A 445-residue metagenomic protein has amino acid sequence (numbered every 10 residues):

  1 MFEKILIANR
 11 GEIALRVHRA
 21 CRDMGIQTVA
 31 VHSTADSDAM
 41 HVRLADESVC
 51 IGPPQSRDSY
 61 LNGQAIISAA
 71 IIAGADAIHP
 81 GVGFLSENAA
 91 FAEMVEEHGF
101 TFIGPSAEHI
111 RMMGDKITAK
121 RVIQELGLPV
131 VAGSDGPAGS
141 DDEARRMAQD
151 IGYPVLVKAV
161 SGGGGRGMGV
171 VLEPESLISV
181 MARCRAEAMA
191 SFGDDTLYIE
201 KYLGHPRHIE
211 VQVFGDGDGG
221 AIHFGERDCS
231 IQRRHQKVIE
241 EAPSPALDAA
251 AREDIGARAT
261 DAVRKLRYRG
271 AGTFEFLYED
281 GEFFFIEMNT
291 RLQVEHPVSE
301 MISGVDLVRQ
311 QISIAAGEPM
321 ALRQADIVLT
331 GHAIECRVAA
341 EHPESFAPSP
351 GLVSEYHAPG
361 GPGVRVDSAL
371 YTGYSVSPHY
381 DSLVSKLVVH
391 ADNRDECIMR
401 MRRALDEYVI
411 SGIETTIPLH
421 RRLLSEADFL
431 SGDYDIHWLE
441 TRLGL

Functional and structural regions predicted by a protein language model:
M1-L126, A138-R146, E396: ATP-binding N-terminal substructure of ATP-dependent carboxylate-amine bond-forming enzymes
I7-D23, S48, I71-A73, A89 (+5 more regions): ATP-dependent carboxylate activation and anion-phosphoryl transfer catalytic cores that bind Mg-ATP to form
V29, H79, T101-I103, V131 (+3 more regions): Structural detector of well-ordered beta-strand residues that form the stable sheet scaffold of enzyme domains
A107, A132-G133: Diglycine-centered glycine-rich loop/turn motifs
V122-V131, Y153-P154: A polyampholytic, Gly/Pro-enriched intrinsically disordered region
G133, D141-E143, M147, P174 (+2 more regions): Catalytic core of soluble alpha/beta enzymes
M147-L156: Acidic/histidine-enriched active-site and ligand-binding environments that engage anionic O-linkages
A159: N-terminal nucleotide-binding beta1-loop-alpha1 segment
